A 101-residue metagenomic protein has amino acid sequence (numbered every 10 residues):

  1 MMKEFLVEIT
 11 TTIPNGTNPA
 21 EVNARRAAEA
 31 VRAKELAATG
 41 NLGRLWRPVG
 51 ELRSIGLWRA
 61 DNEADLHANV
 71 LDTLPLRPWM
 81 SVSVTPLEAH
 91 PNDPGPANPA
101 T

Functional and structural regions predicted by a protein language model:
M1-T101: Conserved, structured core segments of small domains
